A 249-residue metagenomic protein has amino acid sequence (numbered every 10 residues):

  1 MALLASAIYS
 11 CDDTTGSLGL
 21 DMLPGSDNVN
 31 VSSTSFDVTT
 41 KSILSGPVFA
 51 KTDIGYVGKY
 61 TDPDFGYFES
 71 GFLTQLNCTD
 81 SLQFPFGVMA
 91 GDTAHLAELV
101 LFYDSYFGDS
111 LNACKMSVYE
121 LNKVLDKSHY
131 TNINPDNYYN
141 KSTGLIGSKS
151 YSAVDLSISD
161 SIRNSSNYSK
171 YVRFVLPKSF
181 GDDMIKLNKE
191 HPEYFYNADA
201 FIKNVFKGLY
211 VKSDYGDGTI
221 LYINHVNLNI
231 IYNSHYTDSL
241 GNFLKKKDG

Functional and structural regions predicted by a protein language model:
M1-G249: Secreted, disulfide-rich extracellular signaling modules
